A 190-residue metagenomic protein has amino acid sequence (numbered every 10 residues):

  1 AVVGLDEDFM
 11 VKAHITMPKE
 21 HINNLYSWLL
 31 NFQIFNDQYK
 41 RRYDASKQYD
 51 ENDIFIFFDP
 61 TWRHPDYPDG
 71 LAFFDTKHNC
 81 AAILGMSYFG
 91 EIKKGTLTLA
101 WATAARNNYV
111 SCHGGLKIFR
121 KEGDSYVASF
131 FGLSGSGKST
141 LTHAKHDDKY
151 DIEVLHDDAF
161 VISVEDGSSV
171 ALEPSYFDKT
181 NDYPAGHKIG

Functional and structural regions predicted by a protein language model:
A1-V127, K149, V161-G190: A noncatalytic interaction/capping subdomain that flanks phosphate/NTP-handling catalytic cores
F119-Y150, V154: Glycine-rich phosphate-binding P-loop
